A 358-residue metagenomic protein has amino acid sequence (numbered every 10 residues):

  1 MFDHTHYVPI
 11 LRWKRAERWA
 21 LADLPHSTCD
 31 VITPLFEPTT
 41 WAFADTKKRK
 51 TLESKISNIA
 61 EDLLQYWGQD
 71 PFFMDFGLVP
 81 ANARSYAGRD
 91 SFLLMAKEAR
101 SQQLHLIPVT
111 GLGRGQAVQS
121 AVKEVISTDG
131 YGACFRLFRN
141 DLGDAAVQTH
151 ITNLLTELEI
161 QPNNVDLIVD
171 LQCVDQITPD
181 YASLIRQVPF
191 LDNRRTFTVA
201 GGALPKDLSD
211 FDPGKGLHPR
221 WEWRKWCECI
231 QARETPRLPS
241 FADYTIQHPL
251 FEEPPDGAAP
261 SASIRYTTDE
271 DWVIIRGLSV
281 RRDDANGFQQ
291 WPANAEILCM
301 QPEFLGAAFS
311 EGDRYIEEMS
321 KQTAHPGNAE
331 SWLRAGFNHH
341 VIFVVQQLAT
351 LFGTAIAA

Functional and structural regions predicted by a protein language model:
M1-L106, L112-R114, S209-A358: Alpha/beta catalytic barrel-like cores
F92-E252: Eukaryote-skewed repeat-based solenoidal scaffolds used as protein-protein interaction platforms, primarily
